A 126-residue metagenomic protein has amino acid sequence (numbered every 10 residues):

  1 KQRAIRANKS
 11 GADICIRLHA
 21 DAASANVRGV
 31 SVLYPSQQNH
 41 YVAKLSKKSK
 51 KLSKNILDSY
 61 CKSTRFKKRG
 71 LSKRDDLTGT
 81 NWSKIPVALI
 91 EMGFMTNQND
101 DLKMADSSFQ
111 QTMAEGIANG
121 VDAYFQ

Functional and structural regions predicted by a protein language model:
K1-L52, Q111: Catalytic-core regions of hydrolytic enzymes
R3-A7, I56, I117, V121: Generic hydrophobic alpha-helical segments
I5-N8, C61, A105: Alpha-helix boundary recognition
R17, D21-S24, L33, K68-Q126: Active-site-adjacent mobile loop/cap segments within catalytic or ligand-binding domains
Q37-Q38, C61, D76: A broad detector of the eukaryotic-type serine/threonine protein kinase catalytic domain
Y41, K54-N55, S63, A123-Q126: Charged, low-complexity C-terminal accessory regions
K47-K73: Active-site-adjacent substrate-binding region of metalloamidase/peptidase-like peptide-processing proteins
